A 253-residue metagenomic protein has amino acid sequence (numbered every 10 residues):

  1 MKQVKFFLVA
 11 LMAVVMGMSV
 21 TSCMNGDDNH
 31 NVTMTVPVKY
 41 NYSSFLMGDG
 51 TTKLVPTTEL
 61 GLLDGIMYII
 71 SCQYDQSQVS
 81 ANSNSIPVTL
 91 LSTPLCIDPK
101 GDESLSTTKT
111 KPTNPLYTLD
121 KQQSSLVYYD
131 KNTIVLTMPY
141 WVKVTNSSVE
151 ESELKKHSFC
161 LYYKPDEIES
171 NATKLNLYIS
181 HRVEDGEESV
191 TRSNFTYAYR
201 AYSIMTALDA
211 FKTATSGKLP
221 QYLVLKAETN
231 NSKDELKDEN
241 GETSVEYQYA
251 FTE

Functional and structural regions predicted by a protein language model:
M1-Y42: Bacterial Sec-dependent N-terminal signal peptides
S43-T51: Extended, well-ordered protein cores
T51-L60: Short alpha-helix capping/helix-loop boundary micro-motifs
E59-T89, L225-A227: Flexible glycine-rich surface loops and low-complexity tracts that mediate binding to linear polymers
S80-W141, S147-V149: Surface-exposed beta-loop interaction hotspot
Q123-S193: Short helix-loop boundary/capping segments
H181-E228: Short, solvent-exposed, Trp/other aromatic-anchored flexible loops in extracytoplasmic proteins
N231-E253: Short beta-strand elements
